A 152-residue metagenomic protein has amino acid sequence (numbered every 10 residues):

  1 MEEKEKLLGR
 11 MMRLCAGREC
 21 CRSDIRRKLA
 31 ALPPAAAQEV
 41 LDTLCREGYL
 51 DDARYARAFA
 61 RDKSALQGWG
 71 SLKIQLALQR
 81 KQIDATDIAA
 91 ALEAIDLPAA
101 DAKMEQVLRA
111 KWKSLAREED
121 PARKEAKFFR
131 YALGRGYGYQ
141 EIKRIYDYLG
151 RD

Functional and structural regions predicted by a protein language model:
M1-D152: An alpha-helical, amphipathic repeat domain used for nucleic-acid recognition, typified by the mTERF helical solenoid
